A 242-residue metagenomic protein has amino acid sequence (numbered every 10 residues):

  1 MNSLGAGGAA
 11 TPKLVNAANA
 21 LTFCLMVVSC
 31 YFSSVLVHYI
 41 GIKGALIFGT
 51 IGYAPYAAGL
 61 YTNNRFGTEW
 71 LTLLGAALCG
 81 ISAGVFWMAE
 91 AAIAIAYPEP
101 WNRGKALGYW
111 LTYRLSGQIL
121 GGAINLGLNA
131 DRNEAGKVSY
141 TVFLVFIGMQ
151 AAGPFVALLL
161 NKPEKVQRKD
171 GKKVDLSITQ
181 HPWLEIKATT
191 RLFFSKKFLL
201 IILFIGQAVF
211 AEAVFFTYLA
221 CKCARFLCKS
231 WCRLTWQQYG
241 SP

Functional and structural regions predicted by a protein language model:
M1-L4, G59, A83-E99, F215-L219: Intracellular juxtamembrane helix-capping segments at the cytosolic ends of symmetry-related transmembrane helices
N2, G121, T190-S241: Extracytoplasmic gate region of multi-pass secondary transporters
A17-H38, I51, P55-Y56, W236-P242: Central cavity-lining transmembrane alpha-helices of secondary-active solute carriers, predominantly the Major
N19, L25-V27, C79-F86, W101-V138 (+4 more regions): Glycine-rich segments within core transmembrane alpha-helices of 12-TM secondary carriers
G49-G67: C-terminal ends and interior cores of transmembrane alpha-helices in multi-pass membrane transporters/permeases
Y56, G67-A89, I93, I202-Q207: Hydrophobic core of transmembrane alpha-helices in multi-pass small-molecule transporters, especially MFS/SLC-type
L158-K172: Helix-loop junctions on the cytosolic side of multi-pass membrane transporters, especially the intracellular loop
R168-I201: Juxtamembrane intracellular "pre-TM" segments in multi-pass secondary transporters
